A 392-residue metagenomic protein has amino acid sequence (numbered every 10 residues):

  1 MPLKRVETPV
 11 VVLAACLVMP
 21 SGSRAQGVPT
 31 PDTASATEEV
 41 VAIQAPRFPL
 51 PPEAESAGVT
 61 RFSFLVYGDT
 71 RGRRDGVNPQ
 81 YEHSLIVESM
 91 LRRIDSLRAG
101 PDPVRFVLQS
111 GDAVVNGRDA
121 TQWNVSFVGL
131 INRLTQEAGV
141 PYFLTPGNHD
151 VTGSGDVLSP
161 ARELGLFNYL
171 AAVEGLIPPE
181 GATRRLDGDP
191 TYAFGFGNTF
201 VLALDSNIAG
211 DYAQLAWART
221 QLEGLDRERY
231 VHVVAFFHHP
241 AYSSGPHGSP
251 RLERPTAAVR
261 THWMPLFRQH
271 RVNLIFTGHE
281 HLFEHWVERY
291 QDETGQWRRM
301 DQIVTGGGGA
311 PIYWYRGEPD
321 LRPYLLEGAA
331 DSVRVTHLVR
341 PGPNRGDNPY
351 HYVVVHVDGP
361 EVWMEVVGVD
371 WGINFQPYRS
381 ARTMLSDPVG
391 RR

Functional and structural regions predicted by a protein language model:
M1-V10: Bacterial N-terminal signal peptides that target proteins for export
P9-P20: Bacterial N-terminal signal peptides
G22-R24: Sec/Tat signal peptide C-region and signal peptidase I cleavage site
G27-T121: N-terminal active-site segment of His-dependent metallophosphoesterases
S35-P52, V77, R118-V233, G248-A258 (+5 more regions): Extended active-site neighborhood of metal-dependent phosphoesterases/phosphodiesterases
F64-V66, V107-Q109, L144-T145, A235 (+1 more regions): Residue-level marker for buried hydrophobic side chains located in beta-strands that build the well-ordered beta-sheet
D69, G111-D112, G147-N148, H238 (+1 more regions): Active-site glycine-centered loops adjacent to acidic/histidine catalytic or metal-binding residues that shape
Q291-W297, V362-R392: C-terminal/domain-terminus segments
